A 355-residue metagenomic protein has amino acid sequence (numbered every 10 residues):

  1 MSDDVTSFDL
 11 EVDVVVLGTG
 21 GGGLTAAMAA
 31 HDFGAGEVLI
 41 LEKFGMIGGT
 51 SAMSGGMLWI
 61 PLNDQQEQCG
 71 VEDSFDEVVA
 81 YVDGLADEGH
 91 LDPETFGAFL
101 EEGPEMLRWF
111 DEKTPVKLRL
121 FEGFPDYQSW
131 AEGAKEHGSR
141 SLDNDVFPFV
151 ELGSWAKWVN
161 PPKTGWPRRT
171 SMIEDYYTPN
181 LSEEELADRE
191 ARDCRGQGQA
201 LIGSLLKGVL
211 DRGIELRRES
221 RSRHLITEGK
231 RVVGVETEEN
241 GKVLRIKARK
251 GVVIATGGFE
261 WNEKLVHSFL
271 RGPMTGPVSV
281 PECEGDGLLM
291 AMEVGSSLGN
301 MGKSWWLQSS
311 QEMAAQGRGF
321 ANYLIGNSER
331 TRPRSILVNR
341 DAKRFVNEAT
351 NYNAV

Functional and structural regions predicted by a protein language model:
M1-V78, L120-F121, W130-E132, H137-L142 (+1 more regions): Residues forming the flavin
F75-D83, G97: Generic detector of well-ordered alpha-helical segments enriched in charged/polar residues, highlighting helical
Y81-P93, R271-M274: Flexible glycine/proline-enriched surface loops and loop-helix/loop-strand junctions
D87-A98, P115-P125, G302-K303: Surface-exposed patches in mature extracellular/periplasmic domains of secreted proteins
E88-E102, D193, Q197, S279: Extracytoplasmic/periplasmic, Sec-exported soluble proteins
